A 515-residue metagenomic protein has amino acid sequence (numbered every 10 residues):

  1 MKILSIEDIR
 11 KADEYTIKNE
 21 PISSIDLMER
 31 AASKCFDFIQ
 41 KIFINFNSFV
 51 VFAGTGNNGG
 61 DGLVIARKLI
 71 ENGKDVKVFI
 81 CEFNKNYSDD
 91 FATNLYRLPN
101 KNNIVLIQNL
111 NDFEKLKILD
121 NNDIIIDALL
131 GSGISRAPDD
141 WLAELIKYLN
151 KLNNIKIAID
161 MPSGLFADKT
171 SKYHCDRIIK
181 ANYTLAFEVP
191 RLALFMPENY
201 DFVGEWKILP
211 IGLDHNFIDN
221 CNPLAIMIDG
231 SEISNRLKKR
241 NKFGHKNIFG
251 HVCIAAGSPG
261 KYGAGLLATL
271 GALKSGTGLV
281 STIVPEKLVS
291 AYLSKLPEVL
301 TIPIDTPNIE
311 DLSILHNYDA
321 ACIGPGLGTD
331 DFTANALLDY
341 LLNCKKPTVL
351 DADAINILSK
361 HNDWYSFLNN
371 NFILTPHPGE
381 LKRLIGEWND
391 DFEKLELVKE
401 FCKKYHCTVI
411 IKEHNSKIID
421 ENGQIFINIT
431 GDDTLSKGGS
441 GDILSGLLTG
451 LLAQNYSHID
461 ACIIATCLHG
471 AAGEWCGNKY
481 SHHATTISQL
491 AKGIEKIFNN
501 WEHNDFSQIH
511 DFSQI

Functional and structural regions predicted by a protein language model:
M1-E82, S88, Y183, L194-T348 (+2 more regions): Small-residue (G/A/S/T)-rich helix-start motifs and N-terminal tracts that mark the onset
V64-N150, S290-I304, D311-N317: N-terminal small/polar loop signature for handling phosphorylated ligands or for N-terminal nucleophile
D90, A137-P138, T170-S171, I385-N389: Short, solvent-exposed loop/turn segments at secondary-structure boundaries
N102, K151-N154, K404-C407: A structural motif corresponding to the C-terminal end of an alpha-helix and its immediate exit/capping segment
L110-F113, M161-A167, R191-L192, P307-N308 (+1 more regions): Short acidic loop-to-helix transition motifs that present clustered carboxylates
L119, F166, F392-E396: Generic hydrophobic, helix-prone segments enriched in Leu/Val/Ile
D123-I124, L129-P223: Internal gly/pro-rich beta-alpha loop/helix module that stabilizes soluble enzyme cofactors or their anionic handles
